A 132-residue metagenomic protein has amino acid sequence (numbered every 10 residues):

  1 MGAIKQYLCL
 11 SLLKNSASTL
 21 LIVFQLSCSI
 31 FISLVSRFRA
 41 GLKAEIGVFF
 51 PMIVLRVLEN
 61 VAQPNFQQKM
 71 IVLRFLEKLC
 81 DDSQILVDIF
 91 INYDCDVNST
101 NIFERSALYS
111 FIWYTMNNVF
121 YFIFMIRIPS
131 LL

Functional and structural regions predicted by a protein language model:
G2-S18, K43-A62, L79, D94-V119: Amphipathic alpha-helical segments within extended alpha-helical solenoids and repeat-rich scaffolds in large
A3-I4, S27, V35, M70: A broad "ordered helical/assembly scaffold" signature
C9-L13, S29-A40, D81-V97: Boundary/linker elements of alpha-helical solenoid repeat scaffolds
L21-I22, F66, F124: Alpha-helix N-cap/helix-start positions at coil->helix boundaries
I30-F38, I53-V57, V72-S83, S130-L132: Hydrophobic residues within the alpha-helices of tandem HEAT/HEAT-like
L58, Q63-Q67, I71, F75-F90 (+1 more regions): Eukaryotic alpha-helical solenoid repeat scaffolds
W113, N117-V119, F124-L132: Alpha-solenoid helical-repeat scaffold
